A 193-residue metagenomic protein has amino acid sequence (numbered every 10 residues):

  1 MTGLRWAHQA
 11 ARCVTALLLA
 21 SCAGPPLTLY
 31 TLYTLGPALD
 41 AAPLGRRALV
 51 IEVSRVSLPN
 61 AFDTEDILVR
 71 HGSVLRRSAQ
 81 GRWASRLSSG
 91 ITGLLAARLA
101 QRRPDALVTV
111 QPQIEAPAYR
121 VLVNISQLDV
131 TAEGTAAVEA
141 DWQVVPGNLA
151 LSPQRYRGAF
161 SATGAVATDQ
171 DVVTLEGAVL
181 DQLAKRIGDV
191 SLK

Functional and structural regions predicted by a protein language model:
M1-C22: Sec-dependent bacterial lipoprotein signal peptides
C22-A84, P117, L192-K193: A structural "domain/chain start" motif
A23-A41, R102-L149, G164-V166: Surface-exposed short loop/turn segments
V50-V56, L68, R120-N124, A137-Q143 (+1 more regions): Soluble periplasmic/extracytoplasmic beta-strand elements of cell-envelope proteins
V74-A84, L149-D189: Short secondary-structure boundary motifs at beta->alpha junctions and helix caps
S85-S89: Conserved Nudix-box catalytic region and its N-terminal flanking loop in Nudix hydrolases and closely related
A96-P104, G188-L192: Sec-exported extracytoplasmic/periplasmic mature domains
